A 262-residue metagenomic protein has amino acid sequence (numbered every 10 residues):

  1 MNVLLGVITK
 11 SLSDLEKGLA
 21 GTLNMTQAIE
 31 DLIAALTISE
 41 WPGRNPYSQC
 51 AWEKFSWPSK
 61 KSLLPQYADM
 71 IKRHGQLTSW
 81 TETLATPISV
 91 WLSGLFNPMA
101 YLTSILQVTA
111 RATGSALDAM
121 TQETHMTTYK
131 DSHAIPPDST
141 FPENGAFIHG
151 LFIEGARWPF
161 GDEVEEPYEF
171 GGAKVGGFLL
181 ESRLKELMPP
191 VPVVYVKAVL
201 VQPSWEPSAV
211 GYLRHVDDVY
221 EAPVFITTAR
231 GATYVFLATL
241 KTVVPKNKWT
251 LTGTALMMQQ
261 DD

Functional and structural regions predicted by a protein language model:
M1-D262: Long C-terminal appendages of very large multidomain proteins
